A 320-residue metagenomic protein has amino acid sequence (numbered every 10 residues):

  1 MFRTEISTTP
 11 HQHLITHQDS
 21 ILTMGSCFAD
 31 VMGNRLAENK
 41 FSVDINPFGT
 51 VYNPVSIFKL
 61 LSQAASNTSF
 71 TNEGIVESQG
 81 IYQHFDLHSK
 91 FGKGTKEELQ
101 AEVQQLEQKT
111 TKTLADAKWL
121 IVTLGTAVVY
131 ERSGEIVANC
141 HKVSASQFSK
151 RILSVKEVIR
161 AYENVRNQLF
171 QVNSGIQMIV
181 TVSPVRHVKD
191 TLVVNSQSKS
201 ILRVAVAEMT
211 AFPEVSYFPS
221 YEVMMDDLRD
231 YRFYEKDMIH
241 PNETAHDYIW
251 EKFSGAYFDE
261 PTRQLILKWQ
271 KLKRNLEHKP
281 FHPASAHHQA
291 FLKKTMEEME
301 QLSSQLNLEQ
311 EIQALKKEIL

Functional and structural regions predicted by a protein language model:
M1-G74, A205-E208: Serine-esterase "nucleophile elbow" of acetyl-processing enzymes
V31, S42-V122, T126-E131: Conserved SGNH/GDSL esterase-like catalytic core that processes O-acyl groups on lipids and polysaccharides
T113, V158-M178, A205-S216, A256: A structural motif corresponding to the C-terminal end of an alpha-helix and its immediate exit/capping segment
G125-A127, N167-S196, Y221, D227 (+2 more regions): Active-site segments of SGNH/GDSL-like serine hydrolases that catalyze O-acetyl group transfer/hydrolysis on lipids
R132-V155: A solvent-exposed, charged loop/short amphipathic helix patch at secondary-structure junctions
V143-K150, S198-F212, H240-E243: Acidic, His- and aromatic-enriched active-site or binding-groove loops in soluble protein domains that engage sugars
Q177-I179, S200-D230, K252, I266-L267: Extracellular serine-dependent O-acyl
K252-L320: Conserved catalytic region of serine esterases and O-acyltransferases that act on ester linkages in lipids
